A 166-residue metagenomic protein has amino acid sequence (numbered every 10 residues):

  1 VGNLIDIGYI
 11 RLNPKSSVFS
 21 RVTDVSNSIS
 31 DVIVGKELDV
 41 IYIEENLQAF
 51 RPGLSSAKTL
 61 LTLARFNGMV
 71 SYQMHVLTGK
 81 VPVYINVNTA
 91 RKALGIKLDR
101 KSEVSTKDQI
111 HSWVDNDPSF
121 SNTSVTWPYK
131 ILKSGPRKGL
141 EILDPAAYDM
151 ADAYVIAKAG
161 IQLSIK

Functional and structural regions predicted by a protein language model:
V1-K166: Phosphate- and other anionic-substrate recognition elements at nucleic-acid/protein interfaces
